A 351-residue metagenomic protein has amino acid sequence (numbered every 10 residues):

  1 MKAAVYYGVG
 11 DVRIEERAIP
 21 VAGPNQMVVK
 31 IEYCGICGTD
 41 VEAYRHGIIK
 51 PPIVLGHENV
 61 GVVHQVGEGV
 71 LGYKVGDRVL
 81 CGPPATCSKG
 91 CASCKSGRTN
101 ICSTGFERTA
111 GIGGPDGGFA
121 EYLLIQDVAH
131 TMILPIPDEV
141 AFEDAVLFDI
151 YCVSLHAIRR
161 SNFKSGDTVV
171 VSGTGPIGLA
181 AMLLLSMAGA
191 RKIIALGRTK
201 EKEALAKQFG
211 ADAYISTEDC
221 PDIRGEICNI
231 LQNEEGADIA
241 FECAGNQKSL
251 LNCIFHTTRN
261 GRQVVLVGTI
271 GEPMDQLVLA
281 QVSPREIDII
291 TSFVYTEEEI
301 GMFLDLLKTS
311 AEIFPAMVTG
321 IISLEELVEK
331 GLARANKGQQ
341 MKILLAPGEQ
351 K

Functional and structural regions predicted by a protein language model:
Y7, A18-I19, P51-H57, A110-P115: Short Gly/Pro-enriched turn/cap motifs at secondary-structure boundaries
P20-C34, G47-K95, P137-E139: Glycine-rich beta-strand-centered segment in the early N-terminal region that forms part of a ligand/cofactor-binding
S88-S172: NAD(P)H dinucleotide-binding glycine-rich loop of Rossmann-like/cofactor-binding domains, especially the beta1-alpha1
D138-D219, G225: Mid-domain Rossmann-like dinucleotide-binding core that forms the NAD(H)/NADP(H) cofactor-binding site
S161, A204, Q208-D288, K351: Glycine-rich cofactor phosphate-binding loops and adjacent beta1-alpha1 units of small-molecule cofactor enzyme domains
T199, I270, Y295: Residues in the short beta-alpha loop(s) of Rossmann-like NAD(P)-binding domains
N229, L251-I254, E297-K351: C-terminal hydrophobic helical "lid"/dimerization subdomain of Rossmann-like NAD(P)H-dependent oxidoreductases
